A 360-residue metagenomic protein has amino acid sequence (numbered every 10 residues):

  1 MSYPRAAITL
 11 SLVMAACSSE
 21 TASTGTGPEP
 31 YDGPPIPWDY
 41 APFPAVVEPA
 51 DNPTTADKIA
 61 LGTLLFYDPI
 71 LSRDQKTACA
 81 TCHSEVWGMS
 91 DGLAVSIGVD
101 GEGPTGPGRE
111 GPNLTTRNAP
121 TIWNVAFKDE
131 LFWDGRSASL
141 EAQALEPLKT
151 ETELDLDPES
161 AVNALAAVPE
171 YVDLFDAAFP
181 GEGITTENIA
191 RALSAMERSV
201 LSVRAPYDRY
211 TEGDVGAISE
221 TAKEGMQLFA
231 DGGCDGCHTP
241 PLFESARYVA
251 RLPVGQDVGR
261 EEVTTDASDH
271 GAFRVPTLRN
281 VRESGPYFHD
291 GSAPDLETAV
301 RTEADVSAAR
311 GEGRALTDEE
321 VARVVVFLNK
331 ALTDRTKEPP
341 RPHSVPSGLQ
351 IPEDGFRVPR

Functional and structural regions predicted by a protein language model:
M1-A7: Bacterial N-terminal signal peptides that target proteins for export
R5, S18-R360: Periplasmic c-type cytochrome electron-transfer domains
I8-L12: Hydrophobic helical h-region of N-terminal Sec-dependent signal peptides in bacterial secretory/periplasmic proteins
M14-A16: C-terminal motif of bacterial Sec signal peptides marking the signal peptidase cleavage site
